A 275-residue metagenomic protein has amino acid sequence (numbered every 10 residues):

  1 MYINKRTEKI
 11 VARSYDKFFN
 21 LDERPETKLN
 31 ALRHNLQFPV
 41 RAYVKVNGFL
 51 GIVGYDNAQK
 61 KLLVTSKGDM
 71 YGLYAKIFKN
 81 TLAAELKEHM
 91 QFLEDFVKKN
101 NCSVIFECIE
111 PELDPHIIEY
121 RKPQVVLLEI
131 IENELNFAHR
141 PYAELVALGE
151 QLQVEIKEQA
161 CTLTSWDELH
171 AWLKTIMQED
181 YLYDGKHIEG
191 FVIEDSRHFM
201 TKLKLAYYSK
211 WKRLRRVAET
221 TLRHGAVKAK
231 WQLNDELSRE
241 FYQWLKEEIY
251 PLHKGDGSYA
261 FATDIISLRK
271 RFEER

Functional and structural regions predicted by a protein language model:
M1-R275: Core nucleotide-handling region used for phosphoryl-transfer chemistry
